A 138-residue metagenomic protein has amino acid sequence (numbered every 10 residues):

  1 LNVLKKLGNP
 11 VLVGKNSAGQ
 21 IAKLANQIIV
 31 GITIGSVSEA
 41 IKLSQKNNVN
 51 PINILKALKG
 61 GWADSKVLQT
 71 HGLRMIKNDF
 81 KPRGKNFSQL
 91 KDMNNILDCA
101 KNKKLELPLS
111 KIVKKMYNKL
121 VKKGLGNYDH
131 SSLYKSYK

Functional and structural regions predicted by a protein language model:
L1-K6: Conserved core segment of the aminotransferase class I/II
N9-V11, I52: Structural motif
V11-G14, L109: General beta-strand structural signal in soluble alpha/beta enzymes
A18-Y137: Helical "substrate-binding/catalytic lid" subdomain of Rossmann-like NAD(P)-dependent dehydrogenases/reductases
